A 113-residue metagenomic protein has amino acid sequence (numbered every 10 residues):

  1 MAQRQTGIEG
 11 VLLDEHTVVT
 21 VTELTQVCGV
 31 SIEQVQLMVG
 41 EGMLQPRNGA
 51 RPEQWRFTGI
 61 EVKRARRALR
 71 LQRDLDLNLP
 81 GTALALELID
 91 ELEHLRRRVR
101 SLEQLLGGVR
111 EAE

Functional and structural regions predicted by a protein language model:
A2-T22, Q26, E33-Q36, G40-E41 (+1 more regions): Arg/Lys-rich, alpha-helical DNA-contact motif
